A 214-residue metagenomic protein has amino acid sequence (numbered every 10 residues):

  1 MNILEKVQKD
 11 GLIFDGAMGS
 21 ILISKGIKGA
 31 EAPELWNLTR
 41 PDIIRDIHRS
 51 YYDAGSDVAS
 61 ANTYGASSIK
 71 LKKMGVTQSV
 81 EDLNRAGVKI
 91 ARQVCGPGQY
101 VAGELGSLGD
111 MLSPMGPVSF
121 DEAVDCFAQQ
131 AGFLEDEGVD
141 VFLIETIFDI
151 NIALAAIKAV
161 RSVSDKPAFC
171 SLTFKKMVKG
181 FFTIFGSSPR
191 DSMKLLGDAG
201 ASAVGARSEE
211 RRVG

Functional and structural regions predicted by a protein language model:
M1-R212: Domain-level signal for soluble alpha/beta catalytic cores
